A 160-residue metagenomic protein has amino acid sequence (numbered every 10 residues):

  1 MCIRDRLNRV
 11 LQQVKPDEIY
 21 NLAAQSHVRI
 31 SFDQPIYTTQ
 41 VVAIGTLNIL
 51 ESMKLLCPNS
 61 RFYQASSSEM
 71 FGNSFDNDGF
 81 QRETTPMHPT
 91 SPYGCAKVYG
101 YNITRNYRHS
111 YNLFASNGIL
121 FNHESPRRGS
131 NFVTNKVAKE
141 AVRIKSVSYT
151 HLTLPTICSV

Functional and structural regions predicted by a protein language model:
M1-D5, T150-T156: Conserved small/polar residues in nucleotide/adenosyl-binding loops
R4-K15: Conserved Rossmann-fold cofactor-binding substructure of NAD(P)-dependent oxidoreductases
A23-A24, G100: Small-residue (primarily alanine) positions within well-ordered alpha-helices, especially packing/interaction faces
A24-Y37, I44, K54-L55, N59-S91 (+3 more regions): Active-site "gating" loop of Rossmann-like NAD(P)-dependent oxidoreductase/epimerase domains
V42, Y93, K97: Active-site YXXXK catalytic motif of short-chain dehydrogenase/reductase
G45, I49, M53, G100-T104: Hydrophobic positions on the long internal alpha-helix of Rossmann-like NAD(P)-dependent oxidoreductase domains
S74-F80, V98, N102-L152: NAD(P)-dependent short-chain dehydrogenase/reductase
